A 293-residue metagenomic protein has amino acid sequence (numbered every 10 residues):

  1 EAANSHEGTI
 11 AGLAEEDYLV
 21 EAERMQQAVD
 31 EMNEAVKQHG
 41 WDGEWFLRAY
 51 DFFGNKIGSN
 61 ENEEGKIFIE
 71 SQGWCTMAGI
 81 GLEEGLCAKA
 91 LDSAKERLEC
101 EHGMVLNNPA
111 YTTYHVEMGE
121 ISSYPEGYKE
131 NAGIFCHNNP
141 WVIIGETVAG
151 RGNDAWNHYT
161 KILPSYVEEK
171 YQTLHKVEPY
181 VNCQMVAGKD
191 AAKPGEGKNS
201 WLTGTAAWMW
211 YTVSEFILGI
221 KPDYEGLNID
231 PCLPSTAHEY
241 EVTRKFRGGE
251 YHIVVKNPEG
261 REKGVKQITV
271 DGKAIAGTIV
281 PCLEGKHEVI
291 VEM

Functional and structural regions predicted by a protein language model:
E1-M293: Acidic, mature catalytic/reactive cores of soluble proteins
